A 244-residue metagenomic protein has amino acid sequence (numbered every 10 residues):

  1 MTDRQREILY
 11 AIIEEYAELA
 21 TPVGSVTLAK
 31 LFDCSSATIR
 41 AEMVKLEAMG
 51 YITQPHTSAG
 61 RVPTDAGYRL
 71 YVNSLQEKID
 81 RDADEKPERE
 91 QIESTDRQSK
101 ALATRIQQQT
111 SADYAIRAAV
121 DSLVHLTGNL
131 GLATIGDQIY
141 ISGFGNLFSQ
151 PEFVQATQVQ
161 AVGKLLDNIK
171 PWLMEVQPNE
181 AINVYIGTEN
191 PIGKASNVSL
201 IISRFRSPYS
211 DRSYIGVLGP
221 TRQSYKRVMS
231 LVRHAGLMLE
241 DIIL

Functional and structural regions predicted by a protein language model:
R4, P63, L231: Short acidic-hydrophobic sequence patches enriched in Asp/Glu that either
R4, T38, S111, A115: Short, contiguous, pocket-lining structural segments that sit at or immediately flank catalytic/ligand-binding sites
Q5-L9: Short, leucine-enriched amphipathic alpha-helices that occur as contiguous helical runs
I12, V23, K30, S36 (+8 more regions): Generic preference for well-ordered secondary structure
E14, E18, P22-S74: N-terminal helix-turn-helix
R69, Q76-K78, D82-L244: Intrinsically disordered, acidic Ser/Thr/Pro-rich low-complexity regulatory segments
